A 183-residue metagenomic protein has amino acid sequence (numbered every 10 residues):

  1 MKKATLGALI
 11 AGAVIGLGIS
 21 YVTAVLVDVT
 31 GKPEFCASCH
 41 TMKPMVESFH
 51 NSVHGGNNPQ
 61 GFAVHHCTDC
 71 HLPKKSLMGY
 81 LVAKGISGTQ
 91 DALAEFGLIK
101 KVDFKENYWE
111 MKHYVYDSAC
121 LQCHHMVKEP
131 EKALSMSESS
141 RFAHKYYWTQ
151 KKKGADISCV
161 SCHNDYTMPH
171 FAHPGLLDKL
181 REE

Functional and structural regions predicted by a protein language model:
K2-E183: Short sequence/structural segments immediately N-terminal
